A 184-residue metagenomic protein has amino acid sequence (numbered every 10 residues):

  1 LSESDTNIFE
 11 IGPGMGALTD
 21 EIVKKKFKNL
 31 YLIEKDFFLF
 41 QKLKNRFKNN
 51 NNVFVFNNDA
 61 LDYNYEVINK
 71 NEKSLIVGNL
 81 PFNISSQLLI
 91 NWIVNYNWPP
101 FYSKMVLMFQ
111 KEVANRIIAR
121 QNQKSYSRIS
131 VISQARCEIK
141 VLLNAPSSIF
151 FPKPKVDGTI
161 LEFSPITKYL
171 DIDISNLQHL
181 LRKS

Functional and structural regions predicted by a protein language model:
L1-K183: Catalytic cores of RNA-modifying enzymes
